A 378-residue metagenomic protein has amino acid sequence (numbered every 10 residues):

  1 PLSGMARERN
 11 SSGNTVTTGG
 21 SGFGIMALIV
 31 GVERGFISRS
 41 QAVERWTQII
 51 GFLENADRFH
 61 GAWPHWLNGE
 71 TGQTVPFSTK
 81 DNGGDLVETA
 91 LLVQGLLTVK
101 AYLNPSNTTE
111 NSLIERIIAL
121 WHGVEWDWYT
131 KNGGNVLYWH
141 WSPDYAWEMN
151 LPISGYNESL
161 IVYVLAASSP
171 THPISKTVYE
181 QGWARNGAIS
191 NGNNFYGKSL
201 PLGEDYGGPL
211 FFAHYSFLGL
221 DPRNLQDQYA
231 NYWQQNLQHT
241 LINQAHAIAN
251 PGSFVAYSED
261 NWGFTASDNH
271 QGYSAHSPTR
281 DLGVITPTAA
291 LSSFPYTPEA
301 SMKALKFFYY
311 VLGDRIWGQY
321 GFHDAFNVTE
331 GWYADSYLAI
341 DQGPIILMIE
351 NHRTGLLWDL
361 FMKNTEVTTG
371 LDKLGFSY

Functional and structural regions predicted by a protein language model:
P1-Y378: Ser/Thr/Asn(+Pro)-rich, low-complexity disordered segments
